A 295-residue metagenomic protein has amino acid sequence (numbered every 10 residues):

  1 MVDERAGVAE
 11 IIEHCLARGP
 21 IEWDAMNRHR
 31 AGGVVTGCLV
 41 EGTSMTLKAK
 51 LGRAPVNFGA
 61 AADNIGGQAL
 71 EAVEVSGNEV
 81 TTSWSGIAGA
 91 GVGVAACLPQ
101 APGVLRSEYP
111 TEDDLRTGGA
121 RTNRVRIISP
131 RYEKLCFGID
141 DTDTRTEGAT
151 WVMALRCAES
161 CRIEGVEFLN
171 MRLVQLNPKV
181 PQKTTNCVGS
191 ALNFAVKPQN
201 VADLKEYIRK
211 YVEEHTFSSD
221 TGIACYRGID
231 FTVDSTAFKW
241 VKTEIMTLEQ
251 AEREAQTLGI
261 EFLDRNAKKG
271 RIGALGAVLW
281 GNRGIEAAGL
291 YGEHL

Functional and structural regions predicted by a protein language model:
M1-L295: Conserved mixed alpha/beta catalytic, RNA-binding, or beta-rich assembly cores of soluble enzyme, regulatory
